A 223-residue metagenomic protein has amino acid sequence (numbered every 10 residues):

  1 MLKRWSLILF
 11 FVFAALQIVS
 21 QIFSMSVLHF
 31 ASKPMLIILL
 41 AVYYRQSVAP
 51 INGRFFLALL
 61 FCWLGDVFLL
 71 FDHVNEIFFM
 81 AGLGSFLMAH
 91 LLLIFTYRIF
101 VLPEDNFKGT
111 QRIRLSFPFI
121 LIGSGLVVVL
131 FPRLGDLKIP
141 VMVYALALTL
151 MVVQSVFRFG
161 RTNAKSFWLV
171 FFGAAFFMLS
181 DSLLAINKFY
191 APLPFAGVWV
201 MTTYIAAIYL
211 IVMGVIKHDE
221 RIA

Functional and structural regions predicted by a protein language model:
M1-A223: Polytopic alpha-helical membrane-helix bundles and their juxtamembrane interface segments in multi-pass membrane
